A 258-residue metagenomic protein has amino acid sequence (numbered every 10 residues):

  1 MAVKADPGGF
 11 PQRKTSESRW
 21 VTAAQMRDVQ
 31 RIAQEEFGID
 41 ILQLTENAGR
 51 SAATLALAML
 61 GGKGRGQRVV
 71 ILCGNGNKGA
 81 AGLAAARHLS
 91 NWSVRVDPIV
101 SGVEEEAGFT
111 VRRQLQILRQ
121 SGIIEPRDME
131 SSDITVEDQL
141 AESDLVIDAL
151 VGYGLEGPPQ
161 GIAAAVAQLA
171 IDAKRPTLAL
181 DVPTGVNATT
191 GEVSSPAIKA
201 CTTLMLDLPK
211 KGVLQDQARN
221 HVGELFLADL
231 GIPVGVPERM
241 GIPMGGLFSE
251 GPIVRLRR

Functional and structural regions predicted by a protein language model:
A2-L145, V151, L155-G161, R219 (+1 more regions): A cross-family phosphate/adenosyl-ligand binding-site feature
A2-V21, S143-R258: YjeF_N-associated NAD(P)HX repair module
